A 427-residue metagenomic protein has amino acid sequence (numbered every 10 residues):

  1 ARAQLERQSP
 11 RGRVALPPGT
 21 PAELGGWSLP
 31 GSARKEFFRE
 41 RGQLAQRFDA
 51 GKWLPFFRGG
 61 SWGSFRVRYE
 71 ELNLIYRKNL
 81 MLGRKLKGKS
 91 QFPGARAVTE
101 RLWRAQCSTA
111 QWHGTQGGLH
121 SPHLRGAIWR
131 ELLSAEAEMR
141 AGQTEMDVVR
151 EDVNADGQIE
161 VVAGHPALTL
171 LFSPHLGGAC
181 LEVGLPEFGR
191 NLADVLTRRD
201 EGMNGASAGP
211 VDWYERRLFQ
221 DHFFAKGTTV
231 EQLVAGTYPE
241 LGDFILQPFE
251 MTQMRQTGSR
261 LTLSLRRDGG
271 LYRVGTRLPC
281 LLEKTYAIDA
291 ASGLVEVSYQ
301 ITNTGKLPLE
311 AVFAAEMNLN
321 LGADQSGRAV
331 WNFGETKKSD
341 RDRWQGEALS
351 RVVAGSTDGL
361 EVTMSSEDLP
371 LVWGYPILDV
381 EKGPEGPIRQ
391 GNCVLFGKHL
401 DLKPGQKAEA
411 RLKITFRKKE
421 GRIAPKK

Functional and structural regions predicted by a protein language model:
A1-V161, L168, H175, E187 (+2 more regions): Active-site and substrate-binding clefts of carbohydrate-active enzymes
L102, A167, Y299, G405: Hydrophobic, well-ordered secondary-structure elements that form the walls of internal hydrophobic environments
D147-D152, L241-P248, T252-E283, A291-S298 (+2 more regions): Beta-strand-rich recognition/accessory modules
E160-V162, S264, Q300: Residue-level detector of beta-strand face positions
V161, A179-L185, R351-G355: Short polybasic amphipathic segments
P166-R255, R266-G270: Acidic-aromatic substrate-binding/catalytic surfaces of carbohydrate-active enzymes
E296, T302-G374: Polysaccharide-binding surfaces and accessory modules of carbohydrate-active proteins
